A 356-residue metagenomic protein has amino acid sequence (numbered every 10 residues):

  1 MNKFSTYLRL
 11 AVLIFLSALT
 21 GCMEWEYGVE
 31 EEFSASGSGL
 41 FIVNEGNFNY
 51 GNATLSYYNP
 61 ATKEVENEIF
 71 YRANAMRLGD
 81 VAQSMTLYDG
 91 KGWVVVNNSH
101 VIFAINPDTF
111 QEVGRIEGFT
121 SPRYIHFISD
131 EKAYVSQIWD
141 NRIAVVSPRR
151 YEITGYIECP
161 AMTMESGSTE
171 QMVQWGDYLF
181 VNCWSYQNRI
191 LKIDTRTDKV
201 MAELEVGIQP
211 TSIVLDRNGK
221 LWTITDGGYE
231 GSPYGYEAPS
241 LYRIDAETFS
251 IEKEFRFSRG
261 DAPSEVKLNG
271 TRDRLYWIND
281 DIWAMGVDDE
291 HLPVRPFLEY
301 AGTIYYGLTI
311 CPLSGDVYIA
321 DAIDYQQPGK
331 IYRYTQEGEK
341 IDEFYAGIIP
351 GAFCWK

Functional and structural regions predicted by a protein language model:
M1-G21: Sec-dependent bacterial lipoprotein signal peptides
C22-K356: Predominantly soluble domains enriched in secretory-pathway, periplasmic, or organellar proteins
